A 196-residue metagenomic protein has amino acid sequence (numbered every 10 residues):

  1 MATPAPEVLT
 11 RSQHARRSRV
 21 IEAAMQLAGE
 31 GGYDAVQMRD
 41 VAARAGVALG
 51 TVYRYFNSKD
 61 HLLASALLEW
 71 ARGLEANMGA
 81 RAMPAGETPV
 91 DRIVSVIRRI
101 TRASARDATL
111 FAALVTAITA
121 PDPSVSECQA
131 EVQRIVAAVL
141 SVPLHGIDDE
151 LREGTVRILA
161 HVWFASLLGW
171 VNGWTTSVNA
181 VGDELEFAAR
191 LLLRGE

Functional and structural regions predicted by a protein language model:
M1-G31, A35-R44, H61: Basic, helix-initiating cap at the start of DNA-binding domains
Q37, T109-V115, S126-E127, V178-N179: Short, hydrophobic secondary-structure boundary micro-motifs
G46-F56: Short hydrophobic/aromatic patch on the recognition helix
L63-W70, I118, V125-C128: Alpha-helical DNA-contacting segments of helix-turn-helix folds
S65, G79-R106, G182: Hydrophobic alpha-helical connector segments
E75, P121-F164, N179-L191: Amphipathic alpha-helical packing segments from all-alpha helical-bundle domains
M78-A85, L114-P121, W170-W174: Secondary-structure edge/capping motif, primarily at the C-terminal ends of alpha-helices and the immediately following
T101-P123, L168-G169: Amphipathic alpha-helical segments used for helix-helix packing
